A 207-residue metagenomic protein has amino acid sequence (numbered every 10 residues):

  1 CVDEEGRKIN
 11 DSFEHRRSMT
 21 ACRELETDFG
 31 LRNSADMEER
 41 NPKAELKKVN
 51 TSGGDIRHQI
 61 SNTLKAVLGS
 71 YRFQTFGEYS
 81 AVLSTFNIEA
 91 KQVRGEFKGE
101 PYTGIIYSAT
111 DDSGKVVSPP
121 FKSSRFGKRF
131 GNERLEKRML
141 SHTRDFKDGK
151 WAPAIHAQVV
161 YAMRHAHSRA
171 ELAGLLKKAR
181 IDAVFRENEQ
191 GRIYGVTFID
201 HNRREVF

Functional and structural regions predicted by a protein language model:
V2-F207: Single-stranded nucleic-acid nicking/binding segments centered on His-rich, glycine/basic loops
